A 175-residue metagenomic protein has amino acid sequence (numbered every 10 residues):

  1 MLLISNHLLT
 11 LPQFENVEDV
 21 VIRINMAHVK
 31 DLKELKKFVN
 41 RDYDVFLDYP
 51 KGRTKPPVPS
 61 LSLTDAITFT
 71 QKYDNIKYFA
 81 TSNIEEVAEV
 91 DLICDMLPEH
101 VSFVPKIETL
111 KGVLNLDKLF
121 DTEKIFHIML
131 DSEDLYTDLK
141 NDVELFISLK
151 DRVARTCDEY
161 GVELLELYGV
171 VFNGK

Functional and structural regions predicted by a protein language model:
M1-K175: Expand to "…catalyze enediolate/carbanion chemistry for C-C bond making/breaking, isomerization, decarboxylation
